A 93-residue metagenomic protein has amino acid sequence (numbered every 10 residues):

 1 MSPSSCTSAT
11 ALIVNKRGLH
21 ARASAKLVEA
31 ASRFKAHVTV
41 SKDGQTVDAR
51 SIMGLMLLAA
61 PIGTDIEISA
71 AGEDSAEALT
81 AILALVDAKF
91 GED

Functional and structural regions predicted by a protein language model:
M1-S5, E29-S32: Short amphipathic alpha-helical segments, especially helix-boundary/capping motifs
S2-S4, I66, D74-D93: C-terminal binding/interaction regions
S4-N15: Short amphipathic
L19-A21, A25-A81: Amphipathic, hydrophobic secondary-structure cores in small proteins
